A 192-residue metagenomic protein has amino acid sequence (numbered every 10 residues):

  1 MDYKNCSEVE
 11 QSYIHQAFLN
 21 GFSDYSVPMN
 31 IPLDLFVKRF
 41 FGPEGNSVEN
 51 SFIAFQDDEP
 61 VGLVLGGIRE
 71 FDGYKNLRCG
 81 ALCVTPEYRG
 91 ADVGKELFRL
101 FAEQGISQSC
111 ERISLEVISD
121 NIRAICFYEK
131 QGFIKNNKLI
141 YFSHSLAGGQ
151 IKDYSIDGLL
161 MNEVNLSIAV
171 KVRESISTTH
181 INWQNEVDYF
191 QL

Functional and structural regions predicted by a protein language model:
M1-Q16, D153-V172: A short beta-loop-alpha structural element at the N-terminal edge of CoA-dependent acyl/N-acetyltransferase catalytic
V27-Q56, P60-L65, V172-L192: Active-site rim helix/loop that mediates acceptor-substrate recognition in acyltransferases
G67, G80-R89: A short, internal acetyl-CoA/4′-phosphopantetheine-binding micro-motif in the GNAT/acyltransferase core
V84, G90-E103, E129-K130: Conserved acetyl-CoA-binding loop-helix of GNAT-fold acetyltransferases
T85, S114-A124, S143-A147: Conserved beta-strand-loop-alpha-helix junction that forms the acyl-donor binding cleft
G105-E116: Conserved GNAT acetyl-CoA-binding A-motif
E129-N137: Conserved acetyl-CoA-binding loop of GNAT-fold acetyltransferases
K138-L166, F190: Solvent-exposed, charged amphipathic helical/linker segments at domain boundaries
